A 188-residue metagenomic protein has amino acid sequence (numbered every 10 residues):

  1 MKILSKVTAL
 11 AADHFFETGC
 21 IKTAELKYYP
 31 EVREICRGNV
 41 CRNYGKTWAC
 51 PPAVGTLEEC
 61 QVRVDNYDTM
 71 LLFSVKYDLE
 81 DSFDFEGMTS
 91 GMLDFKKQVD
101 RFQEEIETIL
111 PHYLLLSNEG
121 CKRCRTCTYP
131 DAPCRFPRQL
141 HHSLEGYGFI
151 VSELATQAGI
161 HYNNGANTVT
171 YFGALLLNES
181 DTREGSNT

Functional and structural regions predicted by a protein language model:
L4, F16-T47, P51-T188: Catalytic cores of enzyme domains
V7: Aromatic/hydrophobic pocket-lining residues that form π-stacking "cages" and hydrophobic walls in ligand
